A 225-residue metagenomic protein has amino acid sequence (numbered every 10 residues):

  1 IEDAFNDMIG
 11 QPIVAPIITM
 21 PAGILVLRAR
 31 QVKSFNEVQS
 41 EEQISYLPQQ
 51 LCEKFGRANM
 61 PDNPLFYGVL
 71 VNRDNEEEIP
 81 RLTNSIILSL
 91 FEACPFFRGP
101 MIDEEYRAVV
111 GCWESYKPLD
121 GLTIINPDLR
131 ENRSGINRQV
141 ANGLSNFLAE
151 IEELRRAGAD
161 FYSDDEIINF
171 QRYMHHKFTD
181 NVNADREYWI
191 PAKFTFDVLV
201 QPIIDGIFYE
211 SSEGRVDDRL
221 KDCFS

Functional and structural regions predicted by a protein language model:
I1-M60, N72-E76, R98-S225: Active-site and NAD+-binding cores of ADP-ribose-processing enzymes
P64-N72, E77-R81: Short, well-ordered beta-strand elements within core beta-sheets of diverse protein domains
I86-R98: Short active-site loop/helix that positions an aromatic residue
